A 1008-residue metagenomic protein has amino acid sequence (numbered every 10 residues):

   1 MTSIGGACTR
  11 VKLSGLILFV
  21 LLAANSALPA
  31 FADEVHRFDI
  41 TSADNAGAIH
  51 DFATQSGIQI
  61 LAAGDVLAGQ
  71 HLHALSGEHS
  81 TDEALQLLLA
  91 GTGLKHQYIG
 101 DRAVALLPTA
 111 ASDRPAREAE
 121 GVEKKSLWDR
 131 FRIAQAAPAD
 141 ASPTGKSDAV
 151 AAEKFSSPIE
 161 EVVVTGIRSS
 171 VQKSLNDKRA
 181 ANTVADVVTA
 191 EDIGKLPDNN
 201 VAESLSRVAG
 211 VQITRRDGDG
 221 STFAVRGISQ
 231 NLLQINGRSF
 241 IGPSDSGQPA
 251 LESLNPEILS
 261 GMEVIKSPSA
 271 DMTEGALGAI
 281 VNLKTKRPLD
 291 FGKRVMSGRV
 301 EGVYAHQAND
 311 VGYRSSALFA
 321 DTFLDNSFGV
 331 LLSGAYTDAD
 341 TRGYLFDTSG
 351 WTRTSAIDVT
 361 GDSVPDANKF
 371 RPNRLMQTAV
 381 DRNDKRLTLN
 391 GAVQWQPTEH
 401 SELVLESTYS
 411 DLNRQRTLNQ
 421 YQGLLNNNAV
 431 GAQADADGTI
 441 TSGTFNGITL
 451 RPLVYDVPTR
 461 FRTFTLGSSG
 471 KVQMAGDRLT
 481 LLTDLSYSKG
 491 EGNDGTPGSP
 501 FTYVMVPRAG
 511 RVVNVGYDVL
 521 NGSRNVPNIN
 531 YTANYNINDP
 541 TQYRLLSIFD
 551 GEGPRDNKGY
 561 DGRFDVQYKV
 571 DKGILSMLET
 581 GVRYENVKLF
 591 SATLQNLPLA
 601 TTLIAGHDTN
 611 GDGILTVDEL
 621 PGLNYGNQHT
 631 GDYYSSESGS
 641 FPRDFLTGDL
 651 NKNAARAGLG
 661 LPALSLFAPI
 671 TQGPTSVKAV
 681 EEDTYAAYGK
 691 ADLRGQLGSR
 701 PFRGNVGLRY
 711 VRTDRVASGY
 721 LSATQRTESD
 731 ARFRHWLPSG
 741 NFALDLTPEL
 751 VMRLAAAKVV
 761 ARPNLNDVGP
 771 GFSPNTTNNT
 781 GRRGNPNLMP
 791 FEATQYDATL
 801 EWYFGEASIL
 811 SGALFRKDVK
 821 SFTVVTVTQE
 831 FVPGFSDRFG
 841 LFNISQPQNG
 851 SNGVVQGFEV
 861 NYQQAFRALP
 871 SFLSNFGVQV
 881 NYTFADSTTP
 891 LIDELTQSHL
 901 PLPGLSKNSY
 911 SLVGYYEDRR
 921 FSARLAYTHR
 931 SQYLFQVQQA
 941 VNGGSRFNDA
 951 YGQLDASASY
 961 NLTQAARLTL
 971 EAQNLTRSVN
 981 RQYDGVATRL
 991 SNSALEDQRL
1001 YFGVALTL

Functional and structural regions predicted by a protein language model:
F31-R37, Q59-L72, E160-G194, S221 (+1 more regions): N-terminal periplasmic "start-of-domain" segments of outer-membrane beta-barrel proteins
V104-A105, V201-S204, S221-A224, A250 (+2 more regions): N-terminal periplasmic accessory domains that precede and gate Gram-negative outer-membrane beta-barrel machines
A151, K173, A202-S239: Extracytoplasmic beta-strand/coil segments of soluble accessory domains associated with Gram-negative outer-membrane
R238-K266: Short acidic/polar hinge/loop motifs at secondary-structure boundaries that mediate gating or recognition
A308-N427, G443, F461-S469, M474-D477 (+1 more regions): Transmembrane beta-barrel wall of Gram-negative outer-membrane proteins
L450-T465, K678-E682, V760-V819, D837-A865 (+4 more regions): Outer-membrane beta-barrel signature, preferentially recognizing the C-terminal barrel domain of Gram-negative
R816-D818, F835-V937, T976: Gram-negative outer-membrane beta-barrel transporters
K820, H929-Q938, S959-L1008: C-terminal beta-signal and adjacent terminal beta-strands/loops of Gram-negative outer-membrane beta-barrel proteins
